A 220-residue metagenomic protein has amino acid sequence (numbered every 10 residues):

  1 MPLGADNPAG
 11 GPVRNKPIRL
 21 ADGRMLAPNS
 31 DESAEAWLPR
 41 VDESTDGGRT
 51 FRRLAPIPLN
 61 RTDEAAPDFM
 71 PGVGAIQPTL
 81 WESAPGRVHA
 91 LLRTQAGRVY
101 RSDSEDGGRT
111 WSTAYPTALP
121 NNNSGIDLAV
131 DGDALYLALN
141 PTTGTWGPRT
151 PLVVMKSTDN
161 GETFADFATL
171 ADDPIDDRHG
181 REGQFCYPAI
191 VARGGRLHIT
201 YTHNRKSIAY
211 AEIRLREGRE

Functional and structural regions predicted by a protein language model:
M1-E220: Asp-box/BNR beta-propeller blade signature and adjacent active/binding-site loops in extracellular glycan-interacting
